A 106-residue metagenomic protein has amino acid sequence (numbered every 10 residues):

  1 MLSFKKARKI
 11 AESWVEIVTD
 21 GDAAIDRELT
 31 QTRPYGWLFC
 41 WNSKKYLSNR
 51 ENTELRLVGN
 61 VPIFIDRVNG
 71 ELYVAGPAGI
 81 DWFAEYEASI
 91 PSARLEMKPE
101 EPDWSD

Functional and structural regions predicted by a protein language model:
M1-D26: Short, non-transmembrane alpha-helical segments in secretory-pathway proteins
A23-I65: Exposed beta-strand-loop-beta-strand "reactive/processing" segments of non-cytosolic proteins
E51, A88-D106: Short, solvent-exposed cationic patches
E71-L72: Hydrophobic "anchor" residues
A78-W82: A short acidic/small-residue loop/turn micro-motif
